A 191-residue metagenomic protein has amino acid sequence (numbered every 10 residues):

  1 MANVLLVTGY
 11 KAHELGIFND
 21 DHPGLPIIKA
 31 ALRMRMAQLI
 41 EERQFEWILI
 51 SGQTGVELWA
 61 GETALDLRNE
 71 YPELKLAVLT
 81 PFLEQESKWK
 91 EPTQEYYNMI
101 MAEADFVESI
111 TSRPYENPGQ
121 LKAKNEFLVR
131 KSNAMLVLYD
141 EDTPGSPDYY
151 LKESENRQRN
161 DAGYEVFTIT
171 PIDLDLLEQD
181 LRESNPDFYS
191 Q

Functional and structural regions predicted by a protein language model:
M1-S190: Acidic/glycine-enriched connector segments
